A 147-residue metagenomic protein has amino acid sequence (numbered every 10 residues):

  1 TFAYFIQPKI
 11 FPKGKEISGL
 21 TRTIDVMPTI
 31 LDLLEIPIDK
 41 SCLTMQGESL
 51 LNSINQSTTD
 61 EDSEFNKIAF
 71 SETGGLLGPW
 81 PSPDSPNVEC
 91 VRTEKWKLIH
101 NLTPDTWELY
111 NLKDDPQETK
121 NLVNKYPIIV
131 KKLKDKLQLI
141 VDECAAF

Functional and structural regions predicted by a protein language model:
T1-E16, R22, G78-P79: Histidine-centered active-site microenvironments of extracellular/periplasmic hydrolases and transferases
F11-P12, I24-M27, D32-E108, L112 (+1 more regions): C-terminal cap/loop subdomain of S1 sulfatases and analogous C-terminal strand-loop tails that border
K15-S18, K40, L122-N124: Short, solvent-exposed loop/turn segments at secondary-structure boundaries
I17-I24, T44, P127: Short, solvent-exposed loop/helix junctions and linker helices that flank or host conserved functional motifs
S18, S63, V130-K132: General helical secondary-structure elements
V26, P104, L112, L122-F147: Long, internal low-complexity/basic segments
D115: Intrinsically disordered, low-complexity polar regions and short flexible loop motifs
E118: Short His/Asp/Glu-rich catalytic/ion-coordination signatures at enzyme active sites or charged loops
